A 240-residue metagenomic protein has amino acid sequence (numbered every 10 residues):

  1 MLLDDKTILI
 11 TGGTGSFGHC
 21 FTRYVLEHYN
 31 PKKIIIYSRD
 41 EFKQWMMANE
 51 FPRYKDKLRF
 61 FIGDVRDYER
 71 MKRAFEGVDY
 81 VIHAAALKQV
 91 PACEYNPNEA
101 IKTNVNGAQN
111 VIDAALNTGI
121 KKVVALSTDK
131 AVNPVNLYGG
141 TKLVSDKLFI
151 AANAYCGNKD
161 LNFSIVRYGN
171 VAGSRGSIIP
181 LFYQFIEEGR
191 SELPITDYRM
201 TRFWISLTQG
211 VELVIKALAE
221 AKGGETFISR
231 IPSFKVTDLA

Functional and structural regions predicted by a protein language model:
K6-H28: N-terminal Rossmann NAD(P)H-binding glycine-rich loop of SDR-like oxidoreductase domains
L26-K43: Conserved glycine-rich Rossmann-like NAD(P)H-binding loop of the short-chain dehydrogenase/reductase
S38, F61-I62, K102: Conserved residues in the N-terminal Rossmann fold of short-chain dehydrogenase/reductase
D40, D129, P232: Residues in the short beta-alpha loop(s) of Rossmann-like NAD(P)-binding domains
R53, R59-Y80: Conserved Rossmann-fold cofactor-binding substructure of NAD(P)-dependent oxidoreductases
F60, A100, F163-V166: Hydrophobic/aromatic anchor residues within beta-strands of the central parallel beta-sheet of Rossmann-like
Y80-H83, L87-K147, A151: Conserved Rossmann-fold NAD(P)-dependent oxidoreductase catalytic core, especially the SDR/UDP-sugar
L137-Y138, L143-F227, I231-A240: NAD(P)-dependent short-chain dehydrogenase/reductase
